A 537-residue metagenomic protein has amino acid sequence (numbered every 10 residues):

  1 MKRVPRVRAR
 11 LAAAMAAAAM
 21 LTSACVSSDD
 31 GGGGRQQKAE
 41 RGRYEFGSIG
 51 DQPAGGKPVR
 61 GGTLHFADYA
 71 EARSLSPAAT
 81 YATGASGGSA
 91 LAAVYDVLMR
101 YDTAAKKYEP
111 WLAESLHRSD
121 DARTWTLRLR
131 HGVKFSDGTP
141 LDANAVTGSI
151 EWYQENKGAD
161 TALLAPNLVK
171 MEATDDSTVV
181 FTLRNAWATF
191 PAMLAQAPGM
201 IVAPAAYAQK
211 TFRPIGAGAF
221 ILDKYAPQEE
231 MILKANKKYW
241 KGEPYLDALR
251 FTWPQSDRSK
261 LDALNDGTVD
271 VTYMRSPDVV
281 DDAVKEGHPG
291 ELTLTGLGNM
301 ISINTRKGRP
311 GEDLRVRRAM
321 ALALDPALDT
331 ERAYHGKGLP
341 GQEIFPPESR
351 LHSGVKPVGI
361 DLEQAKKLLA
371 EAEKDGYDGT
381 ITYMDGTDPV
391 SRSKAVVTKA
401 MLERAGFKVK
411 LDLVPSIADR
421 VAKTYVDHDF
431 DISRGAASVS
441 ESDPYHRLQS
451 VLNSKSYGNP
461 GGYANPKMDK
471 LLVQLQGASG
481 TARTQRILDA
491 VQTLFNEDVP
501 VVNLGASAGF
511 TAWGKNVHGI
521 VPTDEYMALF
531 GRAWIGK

Functional and structural regions predicted by a protein language model:
V4, T63-D120, E151, I215-G216: N-terminal lobe/hinge region of extracytoplasmic solute-binding protein
D121-T124, R128, A162-P204, K224: Surface-exposed binding/hinge segments that line and control ligand-binding clefts or catalytic entry sites
A186, L194-E243, A248: Gly/Pro-rich hinge or "lid" segments in bacterial periplasmic/extracellular proteins
N236-D282: Ligand-site clamp/hinge motif
P310-E348, S393-K394, F495-N503: Periplasmic-binding protein-like
H335, L339-E371, D388-S393: Structural transition elements
K410-D419, Q449-K515, K537: Extracytoplasmic/peripheral linker and loop segments enriched in polar/acidic and small residues with frequent Thr/Pro
T511-K537: Long beta-strand-rich cores associated with HINT superfamily self-processing modules
